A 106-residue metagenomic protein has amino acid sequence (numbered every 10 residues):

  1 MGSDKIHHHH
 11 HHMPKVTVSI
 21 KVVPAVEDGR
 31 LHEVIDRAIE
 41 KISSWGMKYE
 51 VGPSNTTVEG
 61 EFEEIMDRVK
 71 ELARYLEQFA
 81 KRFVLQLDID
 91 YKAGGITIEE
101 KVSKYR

Functional and structural regions predicted by a protein language model:
G2-R106: Charge-rich, low-complexity N-terminal segments
